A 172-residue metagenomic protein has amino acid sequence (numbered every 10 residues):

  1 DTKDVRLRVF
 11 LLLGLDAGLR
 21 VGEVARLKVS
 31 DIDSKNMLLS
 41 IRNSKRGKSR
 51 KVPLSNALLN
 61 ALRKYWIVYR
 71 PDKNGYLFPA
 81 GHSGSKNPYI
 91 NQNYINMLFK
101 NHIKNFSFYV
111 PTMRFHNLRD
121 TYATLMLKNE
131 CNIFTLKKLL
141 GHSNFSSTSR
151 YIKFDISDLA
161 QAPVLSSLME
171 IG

Functional and structural regions predicted by a protein language model:
D1-G172: Conserved catalytic core of the tyrosine transesterase superfamily
